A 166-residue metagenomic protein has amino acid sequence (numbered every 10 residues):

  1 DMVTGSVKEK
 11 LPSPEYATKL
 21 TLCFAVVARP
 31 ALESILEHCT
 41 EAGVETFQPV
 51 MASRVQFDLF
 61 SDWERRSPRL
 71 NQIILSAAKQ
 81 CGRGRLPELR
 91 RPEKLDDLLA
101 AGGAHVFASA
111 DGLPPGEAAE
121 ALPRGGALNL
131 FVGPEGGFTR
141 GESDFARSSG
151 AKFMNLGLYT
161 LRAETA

Functional and structural regions predicted by a protein language model:
D1-P12: N-terminal positively charged helical leader segments and presequences
P12-F107: RNA substrate-binding interface of SAM-dependent RNA methyltransferases
A17-T21, G126-N129, S148-L156: Glycine/charged-rich beta-loop-alpha catalytic/anionic-binding loops adjacent to active sites
L36, A119-E120, E142-F145: Short amphipathic alpha-helical segments
R91-F131: A mid-sequence, solvent-exposed acidic-amphipathic segment
S109, F131-P134, N155-G157, A163: Thr-Gly-centered strand-to-loop micro-motif
G125-F145: A C-terminal functional module that forms or caps the active site or interfaces directly with catalytic machinery
R140-A166: Structured adenosyl-cofactor binding patch, chiefly the S-adenosyl-L-methionine
